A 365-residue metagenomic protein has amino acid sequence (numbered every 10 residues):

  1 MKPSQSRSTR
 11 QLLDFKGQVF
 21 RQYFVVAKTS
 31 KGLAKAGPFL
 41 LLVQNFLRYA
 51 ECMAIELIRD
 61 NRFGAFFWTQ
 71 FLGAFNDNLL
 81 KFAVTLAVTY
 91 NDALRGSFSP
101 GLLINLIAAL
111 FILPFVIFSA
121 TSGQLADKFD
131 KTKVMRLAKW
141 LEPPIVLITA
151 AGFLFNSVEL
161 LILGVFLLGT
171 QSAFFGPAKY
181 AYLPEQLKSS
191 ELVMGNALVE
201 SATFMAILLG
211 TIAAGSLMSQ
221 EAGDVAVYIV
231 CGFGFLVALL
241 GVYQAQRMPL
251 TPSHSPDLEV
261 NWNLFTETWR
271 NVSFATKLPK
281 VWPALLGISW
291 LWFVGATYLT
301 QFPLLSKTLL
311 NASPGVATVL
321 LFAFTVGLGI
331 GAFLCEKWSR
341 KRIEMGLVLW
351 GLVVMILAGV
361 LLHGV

Functional and structural regions predicted by a protein language model:
M53-F63, T251-L285: Juxtamembrane intracellular "pre-TM" segments in multi-pass secondary transporters
G64-F82, I107-I145, L160-S219, P283 (+6 more regions): Substrate-agnostic recognition of the 12-TM MFS/MFS-like secondary transporter fold
A83-S99, T300-G315: Short amphipathic helix-loop junctions that connect adjacent transmembrane helices in Major Facilitator Superfamily/SLC
T85-L94, A150-A151, L209-C231: Transmembrane alpha-helix termini and helix-breaking/packing motifs in multi-pass membrane transporters
R95-L110, L309-T325: Loop-to-transmembrane helix entry
P144-A151, L240-Q244, L357-G364: Transmembrane-helix signature of multi-pass solute transporters
A151-G164, G364-V365: Helix-loop junctions at membrane interfaces in 12-TM secondary transporters
A181, E185, G234, A238-E259: Helix-loop junctions on the cytosolic side of multi-pass membrane transporters, especially the intracellular loop
